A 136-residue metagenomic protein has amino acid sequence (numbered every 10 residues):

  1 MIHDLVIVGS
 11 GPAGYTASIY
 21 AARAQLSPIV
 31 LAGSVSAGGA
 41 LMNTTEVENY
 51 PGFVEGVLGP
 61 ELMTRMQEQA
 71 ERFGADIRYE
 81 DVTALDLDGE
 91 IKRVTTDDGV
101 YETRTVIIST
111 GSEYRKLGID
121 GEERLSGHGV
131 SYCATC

Functional and structural regions predicted by a protein language model:
M1-V8, A24, I29, S36 (+2 more regions): FAD-binding core/adjacent interface of flavoenzyme oxidoreductases
H3-F73: Beta1-alpha1 glycine-rich phosphate/pyrophosphate-binding loop at the start of Rossmann-like nucleotide-binding domains
